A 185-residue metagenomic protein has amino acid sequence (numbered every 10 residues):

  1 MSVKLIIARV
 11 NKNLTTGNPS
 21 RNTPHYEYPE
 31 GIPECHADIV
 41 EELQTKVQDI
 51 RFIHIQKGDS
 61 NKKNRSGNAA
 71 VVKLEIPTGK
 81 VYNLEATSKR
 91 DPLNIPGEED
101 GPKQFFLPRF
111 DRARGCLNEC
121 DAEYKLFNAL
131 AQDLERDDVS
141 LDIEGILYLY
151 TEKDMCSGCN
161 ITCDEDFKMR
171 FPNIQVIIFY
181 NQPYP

Functional and structural regions predicted by a protein language model:
S2-P185: Zinc-dependent deaminase catalytic domain
